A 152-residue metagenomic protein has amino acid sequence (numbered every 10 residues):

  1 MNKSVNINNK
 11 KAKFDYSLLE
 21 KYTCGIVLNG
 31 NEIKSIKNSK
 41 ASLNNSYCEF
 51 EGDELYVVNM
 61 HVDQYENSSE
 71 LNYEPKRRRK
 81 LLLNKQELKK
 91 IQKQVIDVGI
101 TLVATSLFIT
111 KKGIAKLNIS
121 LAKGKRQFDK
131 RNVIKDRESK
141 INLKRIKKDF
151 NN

Functional and structural regions predicted by a protein language model:
M1-N152: Ribosome-associated RNA-binding proteins
